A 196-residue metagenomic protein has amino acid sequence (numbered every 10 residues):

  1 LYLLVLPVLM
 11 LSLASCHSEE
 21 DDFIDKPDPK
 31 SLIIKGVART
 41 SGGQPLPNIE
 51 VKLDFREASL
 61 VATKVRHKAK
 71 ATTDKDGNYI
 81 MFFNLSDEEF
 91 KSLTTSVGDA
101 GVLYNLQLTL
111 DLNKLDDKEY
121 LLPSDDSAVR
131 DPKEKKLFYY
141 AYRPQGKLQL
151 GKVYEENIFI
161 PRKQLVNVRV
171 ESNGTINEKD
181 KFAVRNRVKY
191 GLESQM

Functional and structural regions predicted by a protein language model:
L1-L4: Bacterial N-terminal signal peptides that target proteins for export
S12-S15: C-terminal motif of bacterial Sec signal peptides marking the signal peptidase cleavage site
H17-L32, Q44-P45, E50-M196: Long luminal/extracellular ectodomains of secretory-pathway precursor proteins
